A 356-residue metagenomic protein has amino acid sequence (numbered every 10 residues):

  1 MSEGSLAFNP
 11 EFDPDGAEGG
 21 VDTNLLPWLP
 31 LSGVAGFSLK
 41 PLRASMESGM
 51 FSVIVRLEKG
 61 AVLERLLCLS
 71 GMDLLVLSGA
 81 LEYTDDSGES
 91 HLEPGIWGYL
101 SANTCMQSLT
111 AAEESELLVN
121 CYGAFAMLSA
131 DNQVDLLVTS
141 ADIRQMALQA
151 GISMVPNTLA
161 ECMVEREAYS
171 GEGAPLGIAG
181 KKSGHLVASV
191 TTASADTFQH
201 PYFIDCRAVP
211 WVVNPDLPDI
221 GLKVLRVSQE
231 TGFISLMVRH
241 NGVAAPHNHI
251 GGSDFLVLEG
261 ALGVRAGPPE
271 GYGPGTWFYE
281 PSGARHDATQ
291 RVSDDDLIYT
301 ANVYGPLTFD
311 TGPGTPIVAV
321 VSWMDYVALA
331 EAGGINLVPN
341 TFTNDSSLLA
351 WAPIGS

Functional and structural regions predicted by a protein language model:
M1-L75, A80-L256, A261-S356: Jelly-roll (double-stranded beta-helix
